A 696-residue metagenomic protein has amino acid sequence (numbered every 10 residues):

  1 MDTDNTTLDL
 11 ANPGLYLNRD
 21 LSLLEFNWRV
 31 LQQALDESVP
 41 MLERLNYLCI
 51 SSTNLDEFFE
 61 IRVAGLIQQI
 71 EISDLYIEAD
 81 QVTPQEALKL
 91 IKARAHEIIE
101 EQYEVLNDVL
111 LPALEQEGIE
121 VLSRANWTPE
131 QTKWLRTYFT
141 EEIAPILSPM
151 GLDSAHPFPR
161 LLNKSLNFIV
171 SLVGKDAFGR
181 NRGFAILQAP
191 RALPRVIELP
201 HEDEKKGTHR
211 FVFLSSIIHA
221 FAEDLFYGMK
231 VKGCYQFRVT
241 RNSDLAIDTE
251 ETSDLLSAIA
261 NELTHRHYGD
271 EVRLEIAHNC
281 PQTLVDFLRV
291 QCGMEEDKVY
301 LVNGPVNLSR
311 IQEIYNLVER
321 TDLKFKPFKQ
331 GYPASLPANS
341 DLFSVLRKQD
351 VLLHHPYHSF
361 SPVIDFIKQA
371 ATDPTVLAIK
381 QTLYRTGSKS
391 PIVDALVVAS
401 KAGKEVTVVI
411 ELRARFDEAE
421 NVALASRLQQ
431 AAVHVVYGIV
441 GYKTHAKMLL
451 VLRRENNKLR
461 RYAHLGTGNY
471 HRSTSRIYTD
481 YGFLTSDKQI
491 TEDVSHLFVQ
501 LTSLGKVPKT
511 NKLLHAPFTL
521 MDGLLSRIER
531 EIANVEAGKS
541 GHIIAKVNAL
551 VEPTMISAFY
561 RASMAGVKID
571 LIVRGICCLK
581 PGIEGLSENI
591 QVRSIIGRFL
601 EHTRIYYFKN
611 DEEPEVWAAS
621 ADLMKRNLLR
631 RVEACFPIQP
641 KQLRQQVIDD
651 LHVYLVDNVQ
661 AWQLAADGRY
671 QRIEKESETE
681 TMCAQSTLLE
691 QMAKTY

Functional and structural regions predicted by a protein language model:
M1-I543, R561, A565, C577-Y696: N-terminal localization/anchoring segments of enzymes in phospholipid and broader phosphate metabolism
N548: Cofactor-pocket helix-loop regions in the catalytic cores of large enzyme subunits
P553-I556, Y560: Glycine/threonine-rich ATP-lid/beta-loop region of ATP-binding domains
K568-I572: Hydrophobic alpha/beta core scaffold segments
